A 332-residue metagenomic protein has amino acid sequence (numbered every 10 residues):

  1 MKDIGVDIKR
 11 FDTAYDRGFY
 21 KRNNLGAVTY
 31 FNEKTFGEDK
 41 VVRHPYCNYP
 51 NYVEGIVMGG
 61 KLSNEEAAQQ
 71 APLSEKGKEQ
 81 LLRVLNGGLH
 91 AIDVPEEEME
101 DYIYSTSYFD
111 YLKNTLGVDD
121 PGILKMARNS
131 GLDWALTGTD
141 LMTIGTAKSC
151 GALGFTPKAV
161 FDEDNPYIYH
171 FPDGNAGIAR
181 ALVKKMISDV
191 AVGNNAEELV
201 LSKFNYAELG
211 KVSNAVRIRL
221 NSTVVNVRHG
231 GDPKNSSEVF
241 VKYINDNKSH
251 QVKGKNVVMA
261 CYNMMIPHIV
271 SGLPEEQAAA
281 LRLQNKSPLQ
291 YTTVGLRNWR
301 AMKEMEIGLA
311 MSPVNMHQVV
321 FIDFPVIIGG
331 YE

Functional and structural regions predicted by a protein language model:
M1-H90: N-terminal glycine-rich phosphate/pyrophosphate-binding loop and immediately adjacent elements
M1-I4, A179-V190, R228, V239-K242 (+2 more regions): Short, well-ordered amphipathic alpha-helices
M1-Y20, G145-Y169, E276-Q277: Conserved, well-structured beta-alpha core segment at the onset of a catalytic domain
D7, G26-G37, V42-H44, V118 (+5 more regions): Short loop/turn segments at secondary-structure transitions that flank enzyme active sites
I8-R17, G117-R128, A278-L281: Short, surface-exposed acidic
G18-K21, V28, D101-Y104, A159-F161 (+7 more regions): A general structural signal for short secondary-structure junctions and capping/turn motifs
P72-S222, G230-S236: Active-site/ligand-binding neighborhood in enzyme catalytic cores
V216, L220-E332: Mid-domain catalytic core of redox enzymes that form a hydrophobic substrate pocket/lid adjacent to a catalytic redox
